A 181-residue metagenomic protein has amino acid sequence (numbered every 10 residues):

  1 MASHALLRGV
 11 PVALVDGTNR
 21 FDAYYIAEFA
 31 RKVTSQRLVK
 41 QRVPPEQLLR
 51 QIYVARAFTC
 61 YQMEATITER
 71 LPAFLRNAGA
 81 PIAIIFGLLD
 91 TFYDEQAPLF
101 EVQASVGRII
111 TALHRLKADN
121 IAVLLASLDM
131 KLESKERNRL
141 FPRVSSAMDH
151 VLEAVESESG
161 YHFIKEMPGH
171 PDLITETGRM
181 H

Functional and structural regions predicted by a protein language model:
M1-A65: Conserved P-loop
H4-L7, P44-Q47, F74-A78, R115-D119: Conserved catalytic network of the ASCE P-loop NTPase/AAA+ motor domain
L6, F29-V33, V39-P44, D90 (+3 more regions): Localized chelating/binding microdomains that coordinate divalent metal ions or stabilize phosphate-bearing
P11, Q51, G79-A83, A118-L128: Loop/turn-to-beta-strand initiation segments
G17-N19, L88, L128-D129: Short, ordered loop/turn segments at secondary-structure junctions
Y24-I26, E95-A97, K135-R137: A short acidic (Asp/Glu
F58-R115: Phosphate-binding/switch loop-helix module in NTP-utilizing enzymes
H114-H181: Phosphate-binding/switch region of NTP-binding enzymes
